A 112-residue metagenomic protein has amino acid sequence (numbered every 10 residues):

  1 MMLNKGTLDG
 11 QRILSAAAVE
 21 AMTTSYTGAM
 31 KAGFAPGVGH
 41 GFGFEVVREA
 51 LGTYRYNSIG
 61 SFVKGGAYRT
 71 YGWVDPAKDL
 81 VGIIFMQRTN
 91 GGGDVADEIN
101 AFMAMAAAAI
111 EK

Functional and structural regions predicted by a protein language model:
M1-K112: Catalytic loop of the DD-peptidase/beta-lactamase superfamily, centered on the K-T-G motif and neighboring
